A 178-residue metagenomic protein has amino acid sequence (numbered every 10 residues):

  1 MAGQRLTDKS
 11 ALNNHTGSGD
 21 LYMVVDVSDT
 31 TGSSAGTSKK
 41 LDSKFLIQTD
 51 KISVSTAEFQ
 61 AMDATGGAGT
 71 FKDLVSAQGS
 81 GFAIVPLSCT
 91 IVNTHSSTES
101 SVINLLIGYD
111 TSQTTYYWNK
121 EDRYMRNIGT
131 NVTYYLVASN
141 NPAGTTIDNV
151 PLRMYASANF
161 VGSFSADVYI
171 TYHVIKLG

Functional and structural regions predicted by a protein language model:
M1-G19, I175-G178: Short, intrinsically disordered N-terminal pre-domain segments
M1-Q4, Q48-Q60, P86-S88: Exposed extracellular interaction/assembly regions and N-terminal maturation sites
G19-D26, C89: Short hydrophobic/aromatic-rich beta-strand motifs
V24-Q48, A83: Short, surface-exposed terminal/edge motifs of secreted or surface/virion proteins that either
K51-M62, F71, A156-G178: C-terminal interaction-tip segments
A68-T111, W118-K120, S165-L177: Beta-rich globular "head" domains
T98-T145: Terminal beta-strand-rich extracellular "head" domains that mediate receptor/glycan or other ligand binding
N141-G162: Noncatalytic modules at the cell exterior or secretory-pathway interfaces, chiefly beta-strand-rich lectin/adhesion
